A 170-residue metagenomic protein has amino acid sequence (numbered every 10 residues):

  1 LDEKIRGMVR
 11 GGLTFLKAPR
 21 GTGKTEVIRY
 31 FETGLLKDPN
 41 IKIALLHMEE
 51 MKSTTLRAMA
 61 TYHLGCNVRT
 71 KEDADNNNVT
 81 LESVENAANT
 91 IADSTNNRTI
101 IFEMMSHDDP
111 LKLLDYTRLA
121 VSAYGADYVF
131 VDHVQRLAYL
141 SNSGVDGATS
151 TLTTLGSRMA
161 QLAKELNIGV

Functional and structural regions predicted by a protein language model:
L1-G7: Pre-Walker A adenine-sensing motif
E3, D38-Y124: Cytosolic-facing regulatory segments adjacent to core modules
V9-T14: Pre-Walker A (Motif I) flank of P-loop NTPase domains
K17-A18: The Walker A (P-loop) glycine that initiates the GxxxxGKT/S ATP-binding motif of P-loop NTPases
G21: Walker A (P-loop) phosphate-binding loop of P-loop NTPases
K24: Conserved lysine of the Walker
V27, F31, T55: Hydrophobic positions on the alpha1 helix immediately C-terminal to the Walker A/P-loop
L36, S150-V170: Substrate-engagement module of ASCE P-loop NTPases
